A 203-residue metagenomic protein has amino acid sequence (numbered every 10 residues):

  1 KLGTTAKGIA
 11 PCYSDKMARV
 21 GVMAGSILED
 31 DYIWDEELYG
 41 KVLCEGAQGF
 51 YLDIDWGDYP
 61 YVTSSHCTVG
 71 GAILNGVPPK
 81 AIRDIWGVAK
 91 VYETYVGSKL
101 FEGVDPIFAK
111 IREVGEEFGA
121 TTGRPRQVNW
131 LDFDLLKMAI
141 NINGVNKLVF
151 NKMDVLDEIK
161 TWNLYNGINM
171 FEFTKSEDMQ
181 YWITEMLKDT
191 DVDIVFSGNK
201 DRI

Functional and structural regions predicted by a protein language model:
K1-I203: Non-transmembrane, aqueous-exposed alpha-helical and coiled segments at domain scale
